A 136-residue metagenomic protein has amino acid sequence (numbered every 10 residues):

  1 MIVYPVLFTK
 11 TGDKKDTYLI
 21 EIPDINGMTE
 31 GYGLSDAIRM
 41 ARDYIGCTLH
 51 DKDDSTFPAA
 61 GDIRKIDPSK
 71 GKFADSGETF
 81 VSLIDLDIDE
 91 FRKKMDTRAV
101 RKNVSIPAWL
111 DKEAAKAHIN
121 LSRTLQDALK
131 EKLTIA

Functional and structural regions predicted by a protein language model:
M1-Y4, G46-V104, W109-A117, R123 (+1 more regions): Short, charged, surface-exposed hinge/linker loops at domain edges that act as mobile lids or interdomain connectors
F8-D24: Short aromatic-glycine-(Arg/Gly/Cys) micro-motifs in beta-strand/loop hairpins
K15-T17, T29, K93, E113: Intrinsically disordered, low-complexity acidic/polar segments
I25-D36, N103: A short, exposed loop/beta-hairpin motif centered on an aromatic-Gly-Thr core
G33-H50: A short, charged, amphipathic alpha-helix used as a generic interaction element across diverse proteins
E131: Alpha-helical DNA-recognition elements
